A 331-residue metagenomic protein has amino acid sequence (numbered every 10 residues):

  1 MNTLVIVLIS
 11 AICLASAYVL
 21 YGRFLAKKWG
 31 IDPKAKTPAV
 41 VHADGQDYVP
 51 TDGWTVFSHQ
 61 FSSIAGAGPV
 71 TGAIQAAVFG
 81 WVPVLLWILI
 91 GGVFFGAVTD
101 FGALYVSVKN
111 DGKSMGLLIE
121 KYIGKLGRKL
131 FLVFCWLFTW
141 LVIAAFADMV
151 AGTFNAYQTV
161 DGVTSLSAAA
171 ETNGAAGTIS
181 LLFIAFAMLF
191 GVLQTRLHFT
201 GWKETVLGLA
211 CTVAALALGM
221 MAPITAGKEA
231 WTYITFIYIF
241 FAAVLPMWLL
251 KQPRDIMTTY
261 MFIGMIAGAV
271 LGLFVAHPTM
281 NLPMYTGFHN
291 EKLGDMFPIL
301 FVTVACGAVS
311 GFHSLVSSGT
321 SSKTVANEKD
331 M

Functional and structural regions predicted by a protein language model:
N2-V19, A76-V106, G116, G177-A187 (+1 more regions): Extracellular loop-to-transmembrane helix junctions
S10-L20, C135, W140-V142, A210-A215 (+2 more regions): Selective recognition of specific alpha-helical transmembrane segments in multi-pass small-molecule
S16-V70, T259, D295-I299: Membrane-interface "cap" regions at the ends of multi-pass membrane proteins
R23-V49, Q75, L89, V98-G127 (+2 more regions): Flexible loop linkers connecting adjacent transmembrane helices in multi-pass alpha-helical membrane transporters
T51-N110, K121-K125, V142, A147-Q158 (+1 more regions): Membrane-interface helix-loop-helix modules in multi-pass membrane proteins
D52-G68, K228-L245, T259, L271-P278 (+1 more regions): Hydrophobic, membrane-embedded alpha-helices of multi-pass small-molecule transporters
V106, D148-A156, L166-E171, A185-K203 (+3 more regions): Membrane-water interface regions at transmembrane-helix termini and the short interhelical loops of multi-pass membrane
G191-R196, A210-Y233, A242-A243, I263-G287: Hydrophobic alpha-helical segments and their helix-loop junctions in multi-pass secondary transporters
